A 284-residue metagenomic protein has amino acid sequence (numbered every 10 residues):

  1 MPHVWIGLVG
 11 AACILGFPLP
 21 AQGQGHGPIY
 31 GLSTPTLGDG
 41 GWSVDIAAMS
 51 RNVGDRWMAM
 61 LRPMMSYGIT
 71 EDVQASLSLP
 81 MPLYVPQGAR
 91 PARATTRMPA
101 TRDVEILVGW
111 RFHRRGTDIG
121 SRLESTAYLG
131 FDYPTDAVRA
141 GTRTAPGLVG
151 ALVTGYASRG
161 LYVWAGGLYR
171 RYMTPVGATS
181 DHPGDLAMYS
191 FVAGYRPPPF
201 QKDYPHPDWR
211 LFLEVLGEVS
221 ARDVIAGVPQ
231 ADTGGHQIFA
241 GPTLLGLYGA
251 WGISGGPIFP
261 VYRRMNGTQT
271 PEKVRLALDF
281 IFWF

Functional and structural regions predicted by a protein language model:
Q22-S66: Short glycine/proline- and aromatic-enriched beta-strand/turn motifs that initiate or cap beta-hairpins
Q24, R51-M58, R139-T142, G234-G235 (+1 more regions): Solvent-exposed loop/turn segments connecting transmembrane beta-strands in outer-membrane beta-barrel proteins
S33-G40, D55, D72, R114-E124 (+3 more regions): Short loop/turn motifs that connect adjacent beta-strands in outer-membrane beta-barrel proteins
G40-I46, A59-P63, R102-V108, S125 (+5 more regions): Hydrophobic, lipid-facing positions within transmembrane beta-strands of outer-membrane proteins
S43-D45, Q74-S76, L107, E124-Y128 (+5 more regions): Residue-level detector of the transmembrane beta-barrel scaffold of outer-membrane proteins
A48-N52, L79-V85, F112, F131-A137 (+7 more regions): Transmembrane beta-strands of outer-membrane beta-barrel pores
L83-G184, A231-G234, P271: Outer-membrane pore/translocation modules
P86-Q87, A187-F284: Outer membrane beta-barrel transmembrane domains
